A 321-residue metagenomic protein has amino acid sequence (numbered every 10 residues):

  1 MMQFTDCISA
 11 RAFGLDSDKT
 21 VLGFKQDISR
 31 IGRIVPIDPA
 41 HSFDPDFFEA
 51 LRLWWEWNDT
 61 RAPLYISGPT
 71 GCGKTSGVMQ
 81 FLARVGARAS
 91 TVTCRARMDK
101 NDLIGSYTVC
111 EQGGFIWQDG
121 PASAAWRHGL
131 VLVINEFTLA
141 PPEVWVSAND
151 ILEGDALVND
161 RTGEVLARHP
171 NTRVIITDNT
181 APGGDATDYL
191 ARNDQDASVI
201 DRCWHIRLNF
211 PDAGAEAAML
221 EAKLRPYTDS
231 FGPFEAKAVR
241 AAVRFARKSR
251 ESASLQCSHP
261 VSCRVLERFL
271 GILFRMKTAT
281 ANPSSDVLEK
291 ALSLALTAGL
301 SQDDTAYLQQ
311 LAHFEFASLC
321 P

Functional and structural regions predicted by a protein language model:
M1-E49, P211-P321: Alpha-helical lid/collar subdomain of P-loop NTPases
M1-P233: AAA+ P-loop NTPase catalytic core and its hallmark functional loops
